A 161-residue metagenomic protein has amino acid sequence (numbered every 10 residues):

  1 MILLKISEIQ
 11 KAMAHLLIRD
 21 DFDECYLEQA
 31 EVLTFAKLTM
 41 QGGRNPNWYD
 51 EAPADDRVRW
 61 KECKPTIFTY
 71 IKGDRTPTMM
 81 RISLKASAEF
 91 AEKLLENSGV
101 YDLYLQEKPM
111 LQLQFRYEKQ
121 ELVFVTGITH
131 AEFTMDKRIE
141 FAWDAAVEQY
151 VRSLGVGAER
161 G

Functional and structural regions predicted by a protein language model:
M1-E62: Charge-rich, low-complexity N-terminal segments
I9, L38, G43, K85-A91 (+2 more regions): Generic structural motif
D23, L27, E31-V32, E89-A91 (+2 more regions): Generic "edge-of-domain/loop-turn" microfeature
A30, T34, T39, G43 (+4 more regions): Short, surface-exposed, charged/polar-biased interaction segments
D55-E121: Surface-exposed, low-hydrophobicity interaction/linker segments
L122-G161: Mixed-charge, glycine-accented linear interaction segment located at domain edges/termini
